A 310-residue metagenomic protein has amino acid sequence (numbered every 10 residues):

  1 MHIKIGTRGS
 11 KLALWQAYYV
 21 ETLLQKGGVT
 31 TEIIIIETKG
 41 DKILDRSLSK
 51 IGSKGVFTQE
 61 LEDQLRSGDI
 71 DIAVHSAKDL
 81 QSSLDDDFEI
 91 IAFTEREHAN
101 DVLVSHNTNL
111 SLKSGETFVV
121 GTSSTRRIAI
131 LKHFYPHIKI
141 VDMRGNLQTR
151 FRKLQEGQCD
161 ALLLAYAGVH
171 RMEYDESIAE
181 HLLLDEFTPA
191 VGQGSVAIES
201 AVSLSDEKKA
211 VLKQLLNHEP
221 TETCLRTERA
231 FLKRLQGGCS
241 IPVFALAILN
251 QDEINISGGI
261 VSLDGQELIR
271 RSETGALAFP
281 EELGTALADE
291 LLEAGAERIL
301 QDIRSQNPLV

Functional and structural regions predicted by a protein language model:
M1-L44, K50, A77, I128 (+1 more regions): Small-molecule-sensing regulatory modules
G40-D45, A73, Q81-L84: Short active-site-adjacent helix-start/loop capping segments
R46-I72: Short, structured active-site "lid" loops
G55-V56, V102, D142-G145: Short gly/ser/thr-rich secondary-structure transition/capping motifs
Q64-R66, L80, D85: Extracytoplasmic loops/domains of multi-pass membrane proteins
A77-K78, D86-I138, S205: A conserved helix-loop-strand patch within extracytoplasmic ligand-binding domains of the periplasmic binding
